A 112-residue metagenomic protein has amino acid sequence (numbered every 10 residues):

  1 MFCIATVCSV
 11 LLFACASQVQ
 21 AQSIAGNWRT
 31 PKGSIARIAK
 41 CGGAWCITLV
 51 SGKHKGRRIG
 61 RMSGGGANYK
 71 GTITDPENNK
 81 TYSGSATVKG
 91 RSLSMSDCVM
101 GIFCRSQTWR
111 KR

Functional and structural regions predicted by a protein language model:
M1-F2: N-terminal hydrophobic targeting signals that begin at the initiator methionine
A5-A14: Bacterial N-terminal signal peptides
A5-T6, Q20-A21, G84-K89: Short, surface-exposed loop and linker segments with low hydrophobicity and enrichment for Pro/Ser/Thr
F13-A21: Sec/Tat signal peptide C-region and signal peptidase I cleavage site
Q22-S85: Central antiparallel beta-sheet cores of small beta-barrel/beta-sandwich binding domains
S85-T108: Short, exposed beta-strand-loop hairpins at the edges of beta-sheets in extracellular/periplasmic proteins
K111-R112: Short, solvent-exposed mixed-charge patches
